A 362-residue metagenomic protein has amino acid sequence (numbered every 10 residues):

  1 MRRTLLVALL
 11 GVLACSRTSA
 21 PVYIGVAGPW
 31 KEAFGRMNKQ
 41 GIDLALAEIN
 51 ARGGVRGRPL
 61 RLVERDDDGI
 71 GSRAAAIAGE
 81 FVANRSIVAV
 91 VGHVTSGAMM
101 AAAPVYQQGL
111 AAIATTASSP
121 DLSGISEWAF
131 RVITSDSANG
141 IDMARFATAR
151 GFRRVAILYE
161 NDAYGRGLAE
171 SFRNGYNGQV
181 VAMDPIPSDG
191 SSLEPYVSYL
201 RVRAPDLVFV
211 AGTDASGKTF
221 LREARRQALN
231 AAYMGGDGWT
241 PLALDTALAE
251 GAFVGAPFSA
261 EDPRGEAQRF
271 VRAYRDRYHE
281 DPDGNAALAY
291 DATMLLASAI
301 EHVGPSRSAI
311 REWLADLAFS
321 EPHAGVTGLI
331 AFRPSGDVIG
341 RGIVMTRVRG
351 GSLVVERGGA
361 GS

Functional and structural regions predicted by a protein language model:
M1-R3: Positively charged n-region of N-terminal signal peptides that target proteins for export
L5-L10, C15-S362: Extracytosolic ligand-binding ectodomains
